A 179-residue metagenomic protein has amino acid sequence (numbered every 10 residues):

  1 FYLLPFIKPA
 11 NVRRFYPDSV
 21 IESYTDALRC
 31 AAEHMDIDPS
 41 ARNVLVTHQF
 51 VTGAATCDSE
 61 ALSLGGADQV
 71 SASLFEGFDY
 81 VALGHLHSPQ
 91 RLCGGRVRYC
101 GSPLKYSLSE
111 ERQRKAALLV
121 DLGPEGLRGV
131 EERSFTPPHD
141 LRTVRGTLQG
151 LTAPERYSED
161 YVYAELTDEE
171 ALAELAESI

Functional and structural regions predicted by a protein language model:
Y2-I179: Extended recognition/assembly regions associated with phosphoester-bond processing machinery
